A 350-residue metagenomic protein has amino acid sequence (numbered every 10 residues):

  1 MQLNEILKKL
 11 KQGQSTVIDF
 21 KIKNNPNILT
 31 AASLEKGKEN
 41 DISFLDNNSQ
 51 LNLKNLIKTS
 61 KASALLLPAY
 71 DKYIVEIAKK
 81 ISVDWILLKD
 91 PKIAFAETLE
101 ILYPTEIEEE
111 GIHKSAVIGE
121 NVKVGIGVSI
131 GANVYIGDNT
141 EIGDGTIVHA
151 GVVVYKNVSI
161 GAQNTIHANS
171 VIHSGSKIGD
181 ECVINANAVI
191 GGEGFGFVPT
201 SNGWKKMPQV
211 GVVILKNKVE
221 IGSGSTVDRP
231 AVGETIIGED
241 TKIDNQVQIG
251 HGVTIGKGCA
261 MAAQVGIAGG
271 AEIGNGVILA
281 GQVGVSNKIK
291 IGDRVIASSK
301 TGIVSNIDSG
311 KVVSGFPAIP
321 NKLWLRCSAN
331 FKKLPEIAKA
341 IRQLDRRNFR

Functional and structural regions predicted by a protein language model:
M1-S115, S176, E181, N187-A188 (+3 more regions): Terminal amphipathic alpha-helical/low-complexity segments used for targeting or macromolecular assembly
F44, G111-P320: Structural signal for interior beta-strand "rungs" in well-ordered beta-sheet cores of soluble enzyme domains
